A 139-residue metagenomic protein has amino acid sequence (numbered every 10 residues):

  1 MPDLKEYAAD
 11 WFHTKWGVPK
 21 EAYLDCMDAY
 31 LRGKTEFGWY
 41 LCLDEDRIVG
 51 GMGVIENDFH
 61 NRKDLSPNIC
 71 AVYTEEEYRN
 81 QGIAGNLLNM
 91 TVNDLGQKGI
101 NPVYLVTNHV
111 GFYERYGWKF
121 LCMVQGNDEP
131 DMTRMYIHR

Functional and structural regions predicted by a protein language model:
M1-C26, W39, L43, R139: Short amphipathic alpha-helix that is part of the acyltransferase structural core
Y30-L41, N68: A short helix-loop-beta-strand connector motif used in the catalytic cores of GNAT acetyltransferases and, in some
F37, P130-M135: Short hydrophobic/aromatic beta-strand or adjacent loop that forms the aromatic wall/cage of a ligand/substrate-binding
L41, R47-N57, N68, Y73: Conserved beta-strand in the GNAT
N57-F59, E77, V110: Short coil/turn motifs at secondary-structure junctions
A71-T74, N80-N93: Conserved acetyl-CoA-binding loop-helix of GNAT-fold acetyltransferases
Q97-N101, T107-M132: Conserved active-site alpha-helix within GNAT-family acetyltransferase domains
